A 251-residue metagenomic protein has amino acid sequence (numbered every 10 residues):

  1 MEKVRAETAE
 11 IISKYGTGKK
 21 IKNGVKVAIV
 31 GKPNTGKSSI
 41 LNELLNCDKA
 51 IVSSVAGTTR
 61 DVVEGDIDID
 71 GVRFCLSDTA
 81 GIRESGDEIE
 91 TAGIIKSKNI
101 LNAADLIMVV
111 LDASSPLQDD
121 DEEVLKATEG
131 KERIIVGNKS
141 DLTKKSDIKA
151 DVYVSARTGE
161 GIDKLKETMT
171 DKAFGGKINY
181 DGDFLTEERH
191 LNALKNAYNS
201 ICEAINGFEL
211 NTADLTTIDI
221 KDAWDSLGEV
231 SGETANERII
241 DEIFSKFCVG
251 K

Functional and structural regions predicted by a protein language model:
M1-D70, S85, P116-K251: C-terminal-of-GTPase-core extension/linker across diverse P-loop GTPases
L45, A80-G81, D105, D112 (+1 more regions): Short glycine-/small-residue-rich Rossmann-like dinucleotide-binding loops
D68-I69, L76-S77, I95, L101: Conserved N-terminal Rossmann-fold NAD(P) cofactor-binding segment
V72-C75, A80-E84, I89-A92: Noncatalytic alpha-helical scaffolds and linker/capping helices
F74, L106, I134: Short, Asp-centered acidic motifs that coordinate Mg2+ and/or phosphate in catalytic or ligand-binding sites
L76, V110, V136: Generic enzyme active-site microenvironment
E90-S114: Inter-motif core of Ras-like GTPase G domains
